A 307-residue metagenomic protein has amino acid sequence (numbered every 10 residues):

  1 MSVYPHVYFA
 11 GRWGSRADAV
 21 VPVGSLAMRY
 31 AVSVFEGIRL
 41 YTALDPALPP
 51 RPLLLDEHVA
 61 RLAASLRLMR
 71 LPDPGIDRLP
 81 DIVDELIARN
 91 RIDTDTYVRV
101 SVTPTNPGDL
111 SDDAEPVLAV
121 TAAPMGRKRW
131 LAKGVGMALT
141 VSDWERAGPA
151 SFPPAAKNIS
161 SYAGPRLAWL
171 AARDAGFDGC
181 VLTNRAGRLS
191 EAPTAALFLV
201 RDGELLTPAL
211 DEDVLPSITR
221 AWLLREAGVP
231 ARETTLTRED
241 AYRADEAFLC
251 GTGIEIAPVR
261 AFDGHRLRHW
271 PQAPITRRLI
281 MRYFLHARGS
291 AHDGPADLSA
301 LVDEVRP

Functional and structural regions predicted by a protein language model:
M1-D73, D77-E85, T103, D109-P307: Helix-start/capping segments and mature chain N-termini
A88-T96, V229: Short secondary-structure junctions
R99: Extended, Lys/Arg-enriched charged tracts that mediate electrostatic binding to polyanionic substrates
